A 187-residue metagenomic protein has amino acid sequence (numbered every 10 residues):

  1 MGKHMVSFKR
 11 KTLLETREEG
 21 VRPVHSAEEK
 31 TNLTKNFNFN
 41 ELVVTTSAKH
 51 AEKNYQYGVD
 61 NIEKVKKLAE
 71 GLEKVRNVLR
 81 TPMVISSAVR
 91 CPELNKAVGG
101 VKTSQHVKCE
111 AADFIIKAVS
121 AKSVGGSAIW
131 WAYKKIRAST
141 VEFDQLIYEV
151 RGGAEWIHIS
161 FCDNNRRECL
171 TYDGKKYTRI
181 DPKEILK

Functional and structural regions predicted by a protein language model:
M1, V78, V107, S139-V141 (+1 more regions): A generic structural signal for short, non-catalytic loop/turn and secondary-structure boundary residues
M1-V78, D163, G174-K187: Extracytoplasmic cell-surface/polysaccharide-interacting catalytic and binding patches
V6, K11, I116-K187: Catalytic cores and adjacent binding grooves of peptidoglycan-active enzymes
K64, L68-G71, T81, L94 (+4 more regions): Amphipathic alpha-helical interface surfaces
E73-G99: Extended, low-complexity, intrinsically disordered C-terminal regulatory tails of eukaryotic serine/threonine kinases
M83, A112, W156-I157: A broad, low-specificity signal marking well-ordered, structured residues that form hydrophobic/aromatic
S86-S87, Q105-H106, Q145-R151: Short beta-strand
V98-D113, A121: Active-site microenvironments of hydrolase-like enzyme catalytic domains
